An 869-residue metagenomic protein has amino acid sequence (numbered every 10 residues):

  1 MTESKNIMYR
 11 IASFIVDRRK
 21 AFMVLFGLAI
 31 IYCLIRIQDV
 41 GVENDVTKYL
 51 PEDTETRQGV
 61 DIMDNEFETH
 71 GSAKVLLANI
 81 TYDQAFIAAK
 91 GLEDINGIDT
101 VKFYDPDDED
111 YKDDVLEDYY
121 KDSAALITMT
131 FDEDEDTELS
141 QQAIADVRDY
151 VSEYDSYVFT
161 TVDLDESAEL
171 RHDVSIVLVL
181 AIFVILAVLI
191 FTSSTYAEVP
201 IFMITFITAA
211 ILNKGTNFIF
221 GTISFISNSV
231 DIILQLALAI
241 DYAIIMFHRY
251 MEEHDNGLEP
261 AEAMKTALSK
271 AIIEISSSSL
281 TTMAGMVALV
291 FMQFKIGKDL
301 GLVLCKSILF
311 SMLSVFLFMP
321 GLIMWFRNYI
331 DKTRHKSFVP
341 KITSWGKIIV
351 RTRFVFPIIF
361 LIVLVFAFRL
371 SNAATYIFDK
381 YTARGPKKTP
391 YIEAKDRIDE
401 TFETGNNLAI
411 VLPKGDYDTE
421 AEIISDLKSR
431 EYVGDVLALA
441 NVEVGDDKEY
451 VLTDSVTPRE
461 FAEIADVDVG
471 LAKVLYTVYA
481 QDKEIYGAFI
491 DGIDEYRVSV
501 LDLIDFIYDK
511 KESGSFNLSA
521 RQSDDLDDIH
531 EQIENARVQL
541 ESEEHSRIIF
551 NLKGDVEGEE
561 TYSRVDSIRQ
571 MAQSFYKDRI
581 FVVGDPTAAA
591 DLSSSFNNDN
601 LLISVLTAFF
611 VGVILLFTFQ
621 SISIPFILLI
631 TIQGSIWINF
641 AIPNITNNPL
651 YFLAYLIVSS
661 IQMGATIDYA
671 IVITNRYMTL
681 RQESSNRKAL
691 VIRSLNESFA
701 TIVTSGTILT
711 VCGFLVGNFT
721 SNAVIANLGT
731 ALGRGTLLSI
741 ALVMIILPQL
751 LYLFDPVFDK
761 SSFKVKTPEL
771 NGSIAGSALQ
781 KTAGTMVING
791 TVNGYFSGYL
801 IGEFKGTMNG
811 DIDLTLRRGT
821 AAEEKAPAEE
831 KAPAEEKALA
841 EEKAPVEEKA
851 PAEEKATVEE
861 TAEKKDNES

Functional and structural regions predicted by a protein language model:
M1-V42, E135-F378, V556, S563-D566 (+5 more regions): Membrane-embedded transmembrane helical bundles of large multi-pass transporters/channels
T2-G27, I31-Q38, D53, I62-A73 (+11 more regions): Structural signature of multi-pass, alpha-helical inner-membrane proteins
V46, L50, E55, E66 (+2 more regions): Juxtamembrane segments of multi-pass membrane proteins
D53, R57-Q58, T81-T130, D149 (+3 more regions): Extracytoplasmic
G71-N79, D113-R171, N407-K414, I424 (+4 more regions): A short beta-strand structural signal in non-transmembrane regions
Y381-K387, L412-G415, A536-Q539, N551-E559 (+3 more regions): Short, contiguous acidic/charged loop-to-helix segments that flank catalytic cores in large enzymes
T401-G405, S429-E431, H530, V538-E544 (+5 more regions): A structural signal for short secondary-structure junctions
G405-N407, V433, N535, S542-R547 (+4 more regions): Active-site lining segments that contact anionic ligands and/or coordinate catalytic metals
